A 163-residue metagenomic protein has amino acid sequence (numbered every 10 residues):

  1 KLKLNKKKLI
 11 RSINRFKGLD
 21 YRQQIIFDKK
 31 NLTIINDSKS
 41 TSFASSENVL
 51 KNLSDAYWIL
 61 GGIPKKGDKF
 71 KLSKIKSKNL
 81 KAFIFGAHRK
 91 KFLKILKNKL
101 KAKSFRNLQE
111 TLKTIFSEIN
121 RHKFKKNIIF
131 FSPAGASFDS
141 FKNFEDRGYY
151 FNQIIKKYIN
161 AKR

Functional and structural regions predicted by a protein language model:
K1-N79: Nucleotide phosphate-binding/pyrophosphate-handling subdomain across enzymes that bind or process nucleotide phosphates
D37, W58, A82, F131 (+1 more regions): Residue-level signal for inorganic ion chemistry
T41, G62-K65, H88, F130 (+1 more regions): Short glycine-rich anion-binding loops that position phosphate/pyrophosphate groups of nucleotides and phosphorylated
S45, K91-F92, S140: Phosphate- and divalent-cation-binding pockets in alpha/beta enzyme and binding domains that engage nucleotide-derived
D68-K126: C-terminal helical cap/extension that packs against the catalytic core of soluble nucleotide-cofactor enzymes
G135-A161: Glycine/aspartate-rich loop-and-adjacent alpha/beta segment that forms the canonical ThDP
